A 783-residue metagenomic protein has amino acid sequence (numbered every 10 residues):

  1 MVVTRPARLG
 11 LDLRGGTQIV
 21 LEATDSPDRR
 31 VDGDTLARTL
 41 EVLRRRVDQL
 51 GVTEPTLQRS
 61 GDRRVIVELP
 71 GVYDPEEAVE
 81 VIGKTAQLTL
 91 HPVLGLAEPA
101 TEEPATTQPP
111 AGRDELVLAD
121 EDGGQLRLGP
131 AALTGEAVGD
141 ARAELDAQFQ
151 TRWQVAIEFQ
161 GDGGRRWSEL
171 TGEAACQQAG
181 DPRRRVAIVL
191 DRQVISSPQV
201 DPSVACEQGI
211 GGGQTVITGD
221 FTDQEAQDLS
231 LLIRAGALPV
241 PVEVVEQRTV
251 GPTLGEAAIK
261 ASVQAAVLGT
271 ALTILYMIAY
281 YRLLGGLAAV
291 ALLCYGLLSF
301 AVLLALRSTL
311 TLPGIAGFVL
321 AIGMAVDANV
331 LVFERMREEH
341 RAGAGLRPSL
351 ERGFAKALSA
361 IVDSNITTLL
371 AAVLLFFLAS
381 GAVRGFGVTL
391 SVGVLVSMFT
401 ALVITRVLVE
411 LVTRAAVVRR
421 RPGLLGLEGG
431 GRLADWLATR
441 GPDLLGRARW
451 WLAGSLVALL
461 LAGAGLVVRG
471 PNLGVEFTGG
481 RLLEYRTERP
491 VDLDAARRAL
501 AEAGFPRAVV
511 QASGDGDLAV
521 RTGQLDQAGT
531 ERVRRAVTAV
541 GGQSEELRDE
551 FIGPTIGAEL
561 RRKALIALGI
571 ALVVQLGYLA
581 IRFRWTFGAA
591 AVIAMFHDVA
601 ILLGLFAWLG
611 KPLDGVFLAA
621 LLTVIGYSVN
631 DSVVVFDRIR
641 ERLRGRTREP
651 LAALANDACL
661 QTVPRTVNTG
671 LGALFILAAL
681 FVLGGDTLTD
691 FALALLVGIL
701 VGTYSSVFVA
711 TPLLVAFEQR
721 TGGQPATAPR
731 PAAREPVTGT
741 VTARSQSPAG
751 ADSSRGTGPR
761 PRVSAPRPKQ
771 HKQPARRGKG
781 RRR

Functional and structural regions predicted by a protein language model:
M1-R783: A structural signal for conserved, well-ordered secondary-structure elements that form binding/interaction cores
